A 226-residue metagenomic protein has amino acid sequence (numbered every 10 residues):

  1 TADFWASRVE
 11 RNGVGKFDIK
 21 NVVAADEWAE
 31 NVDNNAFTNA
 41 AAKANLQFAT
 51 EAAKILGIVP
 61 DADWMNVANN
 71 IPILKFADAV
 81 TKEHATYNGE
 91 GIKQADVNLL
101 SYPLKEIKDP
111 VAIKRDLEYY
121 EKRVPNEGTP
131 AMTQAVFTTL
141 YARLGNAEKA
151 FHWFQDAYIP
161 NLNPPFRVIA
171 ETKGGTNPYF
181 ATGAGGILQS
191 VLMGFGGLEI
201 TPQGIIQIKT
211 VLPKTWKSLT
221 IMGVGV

Functional and structural regions predicted by a protein language model:
T1-D3, L188: Short, hydrophobic/amphipathic alpha-helical packing segments that form internal helix faces or helix-helix interfaces
D3-M65: The feature captures the catalytic groove of carbohydrate-active enzymes
V14-K16, Q94-L99, A135, L188 (+2 more regions): Active-site lining segments that contact anionic ligands and/or coordinate catalytic metals
I19-A25, V59-I71, T172-G174, I206-T215: A glycine-rich phosphate-binding loop feature that marks nucleotide/adenosyl-phosphate handling sites
N21, L104, V136, F195 (+1 more regions): Active-site proximal loops enriched in glycine and acidic residues that flank catalytic Cys/His/Asp and coordinate
Q47, E51-A184: Active-site core of glycosidic bond-cleaving carbohydrate-active enzymes
E148-V226: Non-catalytic C-terminal accessory modules of carbohydrate-active enzymes
